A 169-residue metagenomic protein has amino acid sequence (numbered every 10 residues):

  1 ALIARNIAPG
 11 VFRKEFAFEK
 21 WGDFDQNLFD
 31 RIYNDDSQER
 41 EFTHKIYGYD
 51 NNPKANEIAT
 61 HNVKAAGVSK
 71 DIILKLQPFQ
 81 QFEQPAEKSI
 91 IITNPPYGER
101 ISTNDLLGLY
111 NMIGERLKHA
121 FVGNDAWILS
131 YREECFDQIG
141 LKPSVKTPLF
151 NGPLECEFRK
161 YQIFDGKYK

Functional and structural regions predicted by a protein language model:
A1-F82, E99: Conserved S-adenosyl-L-methionine
E41-K45, Y49-N62, E99-K169: Conserved Class I SAM-dependent methyltransferase catalytic core
H44, K70, E87-S89, N124: Short coil/turn segments at beta-strand junctions that form active-site/ligand-binding loops
A66, P85, H119-A120: Alpha-helix C-cap/termination motif
F79, P95, Y131: Residues immediately flanking
Q80-I92: A short acidic, Gly/Pro-enriched loop at the edge of an enzyme's catalytic core that lines a small-molecule cofactor
I91-R100: A short SAM/SAH-binding and catalytic strip from SAM-dependent methyltransferases
